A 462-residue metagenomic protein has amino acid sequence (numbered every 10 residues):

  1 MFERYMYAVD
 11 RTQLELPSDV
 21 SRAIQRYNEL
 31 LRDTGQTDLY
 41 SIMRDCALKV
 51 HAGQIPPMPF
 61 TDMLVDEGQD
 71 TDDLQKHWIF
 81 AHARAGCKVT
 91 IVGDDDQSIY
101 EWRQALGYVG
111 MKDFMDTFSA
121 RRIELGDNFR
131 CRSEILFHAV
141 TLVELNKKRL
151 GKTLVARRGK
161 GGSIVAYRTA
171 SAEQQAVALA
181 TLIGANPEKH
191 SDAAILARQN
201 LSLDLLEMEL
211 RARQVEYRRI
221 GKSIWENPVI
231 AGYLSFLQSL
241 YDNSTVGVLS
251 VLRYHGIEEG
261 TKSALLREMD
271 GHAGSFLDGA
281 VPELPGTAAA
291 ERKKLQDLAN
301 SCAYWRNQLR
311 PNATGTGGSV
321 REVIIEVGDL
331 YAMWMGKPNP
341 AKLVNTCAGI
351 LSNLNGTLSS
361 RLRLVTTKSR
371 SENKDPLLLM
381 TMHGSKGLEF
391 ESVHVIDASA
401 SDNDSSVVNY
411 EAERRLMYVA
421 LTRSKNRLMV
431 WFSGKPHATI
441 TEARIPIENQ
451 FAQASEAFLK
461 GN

Functional and structural regions predicted by a protein language model:
M1-R44, V50-Q54, P59, C87 (+2 more regions): A basic/glycine-biased coupling hinge at the interface between accessory DNA-binding modules
M63-E67, V92, Q199, G356-S406 (+1 more regions): Conserved helicase core region in the C-terminal RecA-like lobe
D70-T71, Q97-E101, S202: Residues immediately C-terminal
K76-A166, N449-F451, S455: Conserved RecA-like helicase ATPase core segment that couples NTP binding/hydrolysis to strand translocation
D116-T117, G161, P187-M333: ATPase/helicase motor core of nucleic-acid motors
S119-R121, D127-Y217, Y241: Helicase P-loop NTPase motor core
G279-G384, D402-S405, K425-M429, I447-E448 (+1 more regions): Accessory C-terminal helicase-associated subdomains
V430-N462: Helicase C-terminal subdomain and adjacent C-terminal extension
